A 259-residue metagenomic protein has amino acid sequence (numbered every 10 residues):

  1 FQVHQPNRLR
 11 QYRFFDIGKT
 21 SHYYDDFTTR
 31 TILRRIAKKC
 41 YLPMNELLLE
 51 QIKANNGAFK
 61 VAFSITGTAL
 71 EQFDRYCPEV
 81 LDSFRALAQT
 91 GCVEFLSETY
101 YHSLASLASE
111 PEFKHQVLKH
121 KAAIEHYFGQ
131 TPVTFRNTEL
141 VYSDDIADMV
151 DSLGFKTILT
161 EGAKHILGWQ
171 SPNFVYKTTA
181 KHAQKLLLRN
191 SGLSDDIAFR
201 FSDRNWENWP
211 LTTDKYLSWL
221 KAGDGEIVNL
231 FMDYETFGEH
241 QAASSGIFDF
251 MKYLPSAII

Functional and structural regions predicted by a protein language model:
F1-T134, L140-D196, S202, W206-G225 (+1 more regions): Catalytic alpha-helical scaffold of carbohydrate-active enzymes acting on polysaccharides/glycoconjugates
E235-G238: Periplasmic/ER-lumenal interhelical loops and adjacent helix-loop junctions in multi-pass membrane proteins
